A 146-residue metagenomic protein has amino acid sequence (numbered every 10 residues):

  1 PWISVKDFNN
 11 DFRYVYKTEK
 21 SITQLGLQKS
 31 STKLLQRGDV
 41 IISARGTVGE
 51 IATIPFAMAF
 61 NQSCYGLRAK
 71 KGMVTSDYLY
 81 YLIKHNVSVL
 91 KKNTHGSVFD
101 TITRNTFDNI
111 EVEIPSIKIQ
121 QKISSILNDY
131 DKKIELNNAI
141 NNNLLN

Functional and structural regions predicted by a protein language model:
P1, V5-R37: Sequence-specific dsDNA recognition surfaces
K29-S30, P55, S97: A structural connector/turn signal
A44, M58-Y65, G96-S124: A short glycine-rich beta-alpha junction/loop motif
V48-P55: Short, Lys/Arg- and Gly-enriched loop/turn segments at beta-strand edges
F60-Y80: Short peripheral tails and domain-boundary helices/loops at the edges of structured domains
T75, L79, T106-N146: Amphipathic alpha-helical segments
T75-T106: Short, positively charged
